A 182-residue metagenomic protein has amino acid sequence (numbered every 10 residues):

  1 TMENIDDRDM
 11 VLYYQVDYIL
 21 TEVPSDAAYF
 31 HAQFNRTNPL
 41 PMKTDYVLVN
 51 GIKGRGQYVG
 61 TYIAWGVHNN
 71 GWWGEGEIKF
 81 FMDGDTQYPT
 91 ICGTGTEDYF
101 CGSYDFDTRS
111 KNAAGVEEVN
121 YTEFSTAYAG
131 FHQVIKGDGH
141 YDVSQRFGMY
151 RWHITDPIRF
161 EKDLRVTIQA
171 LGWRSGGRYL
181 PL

Functional and structural regions predicted by a protein language model:
T1-L182: Beta-strand-centric surfaces of beta-sandwich/beta-rich domains
